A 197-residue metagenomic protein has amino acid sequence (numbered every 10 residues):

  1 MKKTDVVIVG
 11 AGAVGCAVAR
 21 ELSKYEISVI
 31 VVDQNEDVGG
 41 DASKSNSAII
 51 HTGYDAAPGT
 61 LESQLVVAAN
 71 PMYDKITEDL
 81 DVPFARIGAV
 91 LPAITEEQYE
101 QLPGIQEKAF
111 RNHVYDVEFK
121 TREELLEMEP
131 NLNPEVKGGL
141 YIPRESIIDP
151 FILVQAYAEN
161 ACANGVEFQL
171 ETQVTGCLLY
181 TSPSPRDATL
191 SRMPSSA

Functional and structural regions predicted by a protein language model:
M1-K3: A short, basic/flexible loop-to-alpha-helix module at the beginning of a structural domain
V6-I30: N-terminal Rossmann-like FAD-binding beta1-loop-alpha1 element of flavoenzymes
K24-A42: Glycine-rich FAD pyrophosphate-binding loop
I27, V114, V166: Short phosphate-binding/catalytic loops that engage adenosine nucleotides
D41-A48, L132: Short, flexible, mixed-charge acidic loops at enzyme active sites
A48-M128: Dinucleotide-binding Rossmann-like beta1-alpha1 core, especially the glycine-rich loop that anchors the ADP
R144-L178, S182: Helical element adjacent to the flavin cofactor pocket in flavoenzyme catalytic cores
Y180-A197: Single conserved hydrophobic/aromatic residue that forms the stacking wall/gate of nucleotide- or nucleobase-binding
